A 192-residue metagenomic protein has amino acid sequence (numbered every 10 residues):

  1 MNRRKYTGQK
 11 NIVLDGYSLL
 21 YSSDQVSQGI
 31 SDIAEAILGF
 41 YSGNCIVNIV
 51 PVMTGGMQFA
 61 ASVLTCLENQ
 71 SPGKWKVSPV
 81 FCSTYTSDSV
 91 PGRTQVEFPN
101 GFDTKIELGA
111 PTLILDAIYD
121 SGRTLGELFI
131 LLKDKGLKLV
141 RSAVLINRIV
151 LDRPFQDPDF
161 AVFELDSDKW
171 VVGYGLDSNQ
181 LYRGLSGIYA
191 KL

Functional and structural regions predicted by a protein language model:
M1-L192: PRPP-associated nucleotide enzymes
